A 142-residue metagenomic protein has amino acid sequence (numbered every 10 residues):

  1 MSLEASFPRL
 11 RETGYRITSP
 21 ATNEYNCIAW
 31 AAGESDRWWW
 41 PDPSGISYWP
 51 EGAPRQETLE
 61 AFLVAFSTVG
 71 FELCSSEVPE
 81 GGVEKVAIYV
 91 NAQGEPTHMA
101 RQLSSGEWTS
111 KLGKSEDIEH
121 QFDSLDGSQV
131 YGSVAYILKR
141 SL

Functional and structural regions predicted by a protein language model:
M1-R9, Y15-R16: Ribonuclease/tRNase effector modules and their secretory precursors
L10-G14, T68-G70, S115-H120: Short amphipathic alpha-helical surface micro-motifs
R11-T13, N26, G82-V86, S105-G106 (+1 more regions): Generic structural motif recognizing short loop/turn segments at the entrances and edges of beta-strands
E12-A65: Cysteine-nucleophile protease catalytic domains, especially the papain-like/related folds used in DUB/UBL proteases
A21, R37, G45-Y48, L59 (+3 more regions): Domain-length accessory/inserted modules outside core catalytic folds
A53-S115: ...with weaker cross-activation on analogous glycine-rich loops/strands in unrelated enzymes
Q102-L142: Aromatic- and glycine-rich peptidoglycan recognition patches
